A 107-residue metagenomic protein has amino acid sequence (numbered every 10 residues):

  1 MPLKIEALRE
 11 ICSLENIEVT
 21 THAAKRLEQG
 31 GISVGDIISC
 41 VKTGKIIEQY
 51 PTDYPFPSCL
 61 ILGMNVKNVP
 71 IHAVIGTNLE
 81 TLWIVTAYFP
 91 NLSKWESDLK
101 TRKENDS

Functional and structural regions predicted by a protein language model:
M1-S107: Ribonuclease/tRNase effector modules and their secretory precursors
